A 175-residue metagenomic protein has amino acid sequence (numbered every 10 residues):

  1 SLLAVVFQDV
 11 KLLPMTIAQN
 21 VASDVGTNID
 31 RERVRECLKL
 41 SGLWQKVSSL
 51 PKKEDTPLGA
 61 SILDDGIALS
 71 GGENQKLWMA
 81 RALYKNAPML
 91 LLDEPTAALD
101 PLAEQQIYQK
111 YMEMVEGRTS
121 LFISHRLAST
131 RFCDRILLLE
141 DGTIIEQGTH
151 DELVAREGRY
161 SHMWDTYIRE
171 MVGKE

Functional and structural regions predicted by a protein language model:
A18-D64, Y108-Q109, G117: ABC ATPase nucleotide-binding domain helical subdomain, centered on the C-loop/LSGGQ "ABC signature"
W44-L77, N86, E170-E175: ABC-fold ATPase nucleotide-binding domain signature/coupling loops
M79, I123: Hydrophobic anchor residue at the start of the ABC signature
A87-P88, R118: A residue-level structural signal marking coil residues immediately N-terminal to beta-strands within the ABC ATPase
L90-E94: Catalytic Walker B motif of ABC-type/P-loop ATPase nucleotide-binding domains
P101-A103: Helix N-cap at the start of a conserved alpha-helix in ABC-type nucleotide-binding domains
Q109, E116, R126, R131-E175: C-terminal portion of ABC ATPase nucleotide-binding domains
